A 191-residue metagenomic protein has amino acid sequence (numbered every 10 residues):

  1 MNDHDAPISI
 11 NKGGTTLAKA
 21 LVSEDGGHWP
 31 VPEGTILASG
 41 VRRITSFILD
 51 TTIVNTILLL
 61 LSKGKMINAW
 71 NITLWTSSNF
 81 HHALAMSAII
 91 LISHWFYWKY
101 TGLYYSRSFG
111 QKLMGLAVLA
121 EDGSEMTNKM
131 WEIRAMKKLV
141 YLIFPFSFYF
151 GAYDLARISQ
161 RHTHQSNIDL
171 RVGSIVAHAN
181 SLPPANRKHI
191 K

Functional and structural regions predicted by a protein language model:
N2-K191: Membrane-interfacial and juxtamembrane segments of integral membrane proteins
